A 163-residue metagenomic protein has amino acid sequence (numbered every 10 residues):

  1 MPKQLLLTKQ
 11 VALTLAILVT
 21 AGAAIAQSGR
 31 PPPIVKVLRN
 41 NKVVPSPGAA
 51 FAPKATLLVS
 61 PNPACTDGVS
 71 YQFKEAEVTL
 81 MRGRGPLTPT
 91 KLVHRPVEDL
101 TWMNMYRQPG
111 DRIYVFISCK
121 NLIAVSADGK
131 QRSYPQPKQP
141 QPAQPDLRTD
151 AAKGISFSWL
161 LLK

Functional and structural regions predicted by a protein language model:
M1-P31: Bacterial Sec-dependent N-terminal signal peptides
Q27-T56: Short, compositionally biased P/S/T/A/G/V-rich stretches that sit at domain boundaries
A55-K91: Extended low-complexity, serine/threonine- and proline-enriched intrinsically disordered segments
Y71, Y106-P109: Surface-exposed coil/turn segments at beta-strand junctions on protein surfaces, enriched
V93-T101: Aromatic sugar-binding surface patches on proteins that engage polysaccharides or sugar-phosphate polymers
W102-R107, I117, R148-T149: Long, low-complexity, acidic Ser/Pro- and Gly-enriched intrinsically disordered regions in large eukaryotic
P109-A124: Short, aromatic- and glycine-rich surface loops/edge beta-strands on solvent-exposed regions
S126-K163: Short beta-strand elements
